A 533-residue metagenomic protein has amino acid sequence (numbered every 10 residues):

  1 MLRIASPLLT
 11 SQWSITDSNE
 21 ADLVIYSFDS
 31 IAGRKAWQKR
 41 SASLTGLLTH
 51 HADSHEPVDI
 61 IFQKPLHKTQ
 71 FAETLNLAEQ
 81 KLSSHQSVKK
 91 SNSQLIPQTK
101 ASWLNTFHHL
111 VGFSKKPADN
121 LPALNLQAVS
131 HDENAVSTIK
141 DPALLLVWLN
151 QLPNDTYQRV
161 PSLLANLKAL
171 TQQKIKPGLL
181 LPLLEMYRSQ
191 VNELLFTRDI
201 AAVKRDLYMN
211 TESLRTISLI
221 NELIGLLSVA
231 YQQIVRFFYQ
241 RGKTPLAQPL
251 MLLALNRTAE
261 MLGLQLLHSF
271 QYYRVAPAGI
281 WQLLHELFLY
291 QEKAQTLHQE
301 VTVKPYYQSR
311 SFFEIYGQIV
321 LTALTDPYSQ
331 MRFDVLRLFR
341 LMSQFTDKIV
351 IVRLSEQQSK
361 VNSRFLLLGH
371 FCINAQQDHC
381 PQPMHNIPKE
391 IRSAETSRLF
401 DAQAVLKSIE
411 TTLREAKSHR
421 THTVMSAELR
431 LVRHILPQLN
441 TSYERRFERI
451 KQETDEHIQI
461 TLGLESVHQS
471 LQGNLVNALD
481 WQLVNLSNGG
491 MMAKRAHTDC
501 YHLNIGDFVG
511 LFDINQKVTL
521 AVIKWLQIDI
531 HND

Functional and structural regions predicted by a protein language model:
M1, I25-S30, L48-H51, K64: Structural motif
M1-Q12, S83: Short, charged N-terminal beta->alpha structural module
T10-A21: Short acidic low-complexity segments
S18-N19, R34-R40, H51-D59: Short loop/helix-cap segments at secondary-structure boundaries that form the rim of catalytic
L48-N92: Output/docking surface of receiver
T99-A294: Long, leucine/valine-rich, helix-dominated scaffolding and oligomerization segments
A276-R449: Extended, domain-scale alpha-helical bundle/helix-rich regions
T411-D533: Short strand-loop-strand
